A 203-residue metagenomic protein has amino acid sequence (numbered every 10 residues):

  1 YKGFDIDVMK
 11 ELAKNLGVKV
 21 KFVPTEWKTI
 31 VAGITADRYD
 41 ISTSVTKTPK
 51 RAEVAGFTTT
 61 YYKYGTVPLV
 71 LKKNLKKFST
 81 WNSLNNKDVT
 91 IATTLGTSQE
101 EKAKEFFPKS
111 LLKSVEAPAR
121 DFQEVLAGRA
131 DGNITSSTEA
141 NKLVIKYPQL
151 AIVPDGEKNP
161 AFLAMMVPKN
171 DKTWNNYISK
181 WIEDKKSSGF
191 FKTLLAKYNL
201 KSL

Functional and structural regions predicted by a protein language model:
Y1-V45, E53: Extracytoplasmic small-molecule ligand-binding "clamshell" domains of the periplasmic binding protein/Venus flytrap
L12, I34-T35, L84, V125-L126 (+2 more regions): Hydrophobic residues within well-ordered alpha-helices
G17-K19, T35-S44, D88-T90, A117 (+2 more regions): Alpha-to-beta junction loops
K21-A32, K113-A127, N159-A161: Short helix-initiation/N-cap motifs at beta->coil->alpha
T29, V45-V54, K102-E105, L126-N159: A ligand-binding cleft/hinge motif common to bilobed small-molecule-binding domains
T59, K72-T90: Flexible hinge/capping segments at coil-to-helix
K63-V70, S137, N141-E183, K201-L203: Periplasmic-binding protein-like
S98-K113, I152-P154, I182-L203: Ligand-binding clefts/hinges and TM-proximal coupling segments of bilobed small-molecule sensing domains
